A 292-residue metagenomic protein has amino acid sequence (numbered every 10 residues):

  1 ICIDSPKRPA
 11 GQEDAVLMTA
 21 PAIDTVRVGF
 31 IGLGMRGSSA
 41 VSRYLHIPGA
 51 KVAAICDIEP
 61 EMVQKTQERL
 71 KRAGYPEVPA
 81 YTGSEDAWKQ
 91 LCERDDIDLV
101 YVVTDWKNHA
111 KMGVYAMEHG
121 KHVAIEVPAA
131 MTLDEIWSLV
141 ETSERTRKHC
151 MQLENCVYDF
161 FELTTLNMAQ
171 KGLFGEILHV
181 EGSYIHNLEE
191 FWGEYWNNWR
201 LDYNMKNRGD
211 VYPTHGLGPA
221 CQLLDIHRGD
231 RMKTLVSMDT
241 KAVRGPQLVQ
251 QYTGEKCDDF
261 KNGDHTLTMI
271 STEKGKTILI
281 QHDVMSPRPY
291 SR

Functional and structural regions predicted by a protein language model:
I3-A73, A220: N-terminal Rossmann-like dinucleotide-binding module
D24-V26, G49-K51, P76-E77, D95-V100 (+2 more regions): Loop/turn elements at helix/coil->beta-strand transitions in domains of secreted/extracellular proteins
G32, R145-M151, C156-F260: Predominantly a Rossmann-like dinucleotide-binding segment in NAD(P)-dependent oxidoreductases
A54, L99, H179: Short, Asp-centered acidic motifs that coordinate Mg2+ and/or phosphate in catalytic or ligand-binding sites
E61-M62, N108, F161: Conserved short alpha-helix immediately C-terminal to the canonical SAM/SAH-binding motif I of Rossmann-like
V78-V102: A structured beta-alpha segment of the ubiquitous adenosine-cofactor-binding alpha/beta core
L99, D105-W106, A110-Y158, G172: Beta-strand-loop-alpha-helix segment that lines the small-molecule cofactor/substrate pocket of alpha/beta enzymes
C257-G263, E273-R292: NAD(P)-dinucleotide binding in Rossmann-like oxidoreductases
